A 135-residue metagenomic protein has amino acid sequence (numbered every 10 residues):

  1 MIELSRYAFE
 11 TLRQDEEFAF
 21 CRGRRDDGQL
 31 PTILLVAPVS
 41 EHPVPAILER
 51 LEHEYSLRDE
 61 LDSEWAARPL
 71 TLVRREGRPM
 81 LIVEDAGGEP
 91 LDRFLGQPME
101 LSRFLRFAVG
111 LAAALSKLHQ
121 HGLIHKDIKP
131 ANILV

Functional and structural regions predicted by a protein language model:
I2-D26: ATP-binding glycine-rich phosphate-binding loop
G23-L48: ATP-binding glycine-rich loop module of kinase domains
P45-E60: AlphaC helix of the eukaryotic protein kinase fold
D62-T71: Conserved HxN/HPN-centered segment at the entrance to the catalytic loop of eukaryotic protein kinase-like domains
E76-P90: Conserved short submotifs of the Hanks-type protein kinase catalytic core that shape the nucleotide-binding pocket
P90-E100: AlphaC helix of the protein kinase catalytic domain
F107-A108: Activation segment signature within eukaryotic-like protein kinase domains
A113-L123: Protein kinase catalytic-loop region centered on the HRD/HxD motif
